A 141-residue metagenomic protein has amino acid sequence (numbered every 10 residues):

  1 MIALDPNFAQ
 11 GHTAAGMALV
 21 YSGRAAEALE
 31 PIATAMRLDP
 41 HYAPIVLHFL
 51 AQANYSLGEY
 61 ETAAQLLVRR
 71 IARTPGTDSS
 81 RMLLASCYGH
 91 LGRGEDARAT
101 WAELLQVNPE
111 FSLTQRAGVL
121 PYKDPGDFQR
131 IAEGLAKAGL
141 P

Functional and structural regions predicted by a protein language model:
M1-P141: Alpha-helical protein-protein interaction modules
